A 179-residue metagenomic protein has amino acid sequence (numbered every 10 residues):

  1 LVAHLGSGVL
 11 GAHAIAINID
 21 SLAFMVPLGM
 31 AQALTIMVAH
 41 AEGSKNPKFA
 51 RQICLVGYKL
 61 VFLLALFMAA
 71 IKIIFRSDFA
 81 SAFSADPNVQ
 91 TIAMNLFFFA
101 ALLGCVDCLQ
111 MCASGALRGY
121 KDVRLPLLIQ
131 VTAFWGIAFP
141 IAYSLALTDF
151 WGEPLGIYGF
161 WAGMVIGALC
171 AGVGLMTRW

Functional and structural regions predicted by a protein language model:
L1-N18, L22, H40, D78-P87 (+1 more regions): Helix-terminus/linker motif at the lipid-water interface of multi-pass membrane proteins
H13-R76, D107-K121, L125-P126: Small-residue-rich hydrophobic transmembrane alpha-helices
H13-S21, G57-Y58, F97-A101, Q130-F134 (+1 more regions): Transmembrane helix-bundle signature of multi-pass membrane transporters/permeases
L28-A31, A100-G119, L125-F134, Y158-T177: Short runs within selected transmembrane alpha-helices of multi-pass transporters and secretion channels
V38-L103, L145-W179: Short alpha-helical transmembrane segments in multi-pass integral membrane proteins
I137-L147: Hydrophobic alpha-helical transmembrane segments in multi-pass integral membrane proteins
